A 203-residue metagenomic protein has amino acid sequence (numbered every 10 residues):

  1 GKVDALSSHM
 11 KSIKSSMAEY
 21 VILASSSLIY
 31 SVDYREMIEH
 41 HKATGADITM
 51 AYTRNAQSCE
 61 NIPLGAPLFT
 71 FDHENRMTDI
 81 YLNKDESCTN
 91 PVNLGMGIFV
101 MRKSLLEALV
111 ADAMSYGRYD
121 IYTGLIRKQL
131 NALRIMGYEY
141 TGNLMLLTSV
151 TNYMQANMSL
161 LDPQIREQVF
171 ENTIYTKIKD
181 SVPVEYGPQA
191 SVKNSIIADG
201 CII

Functional and structural regions predicted by a protein language model:
G1-I29, Y34-E36: Conserved N-terminal catalytic core of the sugar/cofactor nucleotidyltransferase
S8-S12, H40, R54, K128: A generic secondary-structure signal
K11, E39, A43, E107-A111: Replace "anionic and nucleotidyl ligands
M17, S31-S104: Conserved core of the sugar-phosphate nucleotidyltransferase
I22-A24, T49-A51, M136-Y138, M145: Hydrophobic/aromatic beta-strand patches that form the interior of the parallel beta-sheet core in alpha/beta enzyme
L23-S31, G95-M96, L109-Y116: Flexible, glycine/proline-enriched loop segments at strand-loop-helix junctions that form or flank small-ligand binding
S27-L28, N55-Q57, N143-L144: Short histidine/acidic/glycine/proline-rich micro-motifs that form metal- and phosphate-coordinating active-site loops
S104, D112-I203: Left-handed beta-helix
